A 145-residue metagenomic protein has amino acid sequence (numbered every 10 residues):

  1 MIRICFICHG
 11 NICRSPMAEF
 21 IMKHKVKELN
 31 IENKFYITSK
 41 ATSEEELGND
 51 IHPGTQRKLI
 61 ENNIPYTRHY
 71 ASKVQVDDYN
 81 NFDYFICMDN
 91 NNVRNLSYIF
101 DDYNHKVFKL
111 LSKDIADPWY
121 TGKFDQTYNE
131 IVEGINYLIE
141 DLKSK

Functional and structural regions predicted by a protein language model:
M1-Y79, E140-K145: Conserved active-site segments centered on acidic
I4, Y84-F85: A residue-level structural signature of the nucleotidyltransferase/glycosyltransferase Rossmann-like core
S15, M88-D89: Replace "coordinates the UDP/GDP/TDP-sugar" with "coordinates nucleotide-activated sugar donors
D78, Y84, N90-K145: Phosphate-binding/catalytic loops
